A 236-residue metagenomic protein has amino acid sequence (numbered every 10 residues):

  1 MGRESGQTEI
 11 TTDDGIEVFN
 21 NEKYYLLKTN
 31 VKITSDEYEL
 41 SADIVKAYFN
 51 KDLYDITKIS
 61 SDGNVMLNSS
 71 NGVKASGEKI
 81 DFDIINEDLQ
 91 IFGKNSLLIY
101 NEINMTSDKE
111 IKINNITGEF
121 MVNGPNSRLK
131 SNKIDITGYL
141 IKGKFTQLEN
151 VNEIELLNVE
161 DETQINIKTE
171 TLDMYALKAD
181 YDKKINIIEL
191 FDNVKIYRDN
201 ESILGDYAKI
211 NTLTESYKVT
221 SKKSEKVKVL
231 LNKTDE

Functional and structural regions predicted by a protein language model:
M1-E236: Mature-chain termini and adjacent capping regions
